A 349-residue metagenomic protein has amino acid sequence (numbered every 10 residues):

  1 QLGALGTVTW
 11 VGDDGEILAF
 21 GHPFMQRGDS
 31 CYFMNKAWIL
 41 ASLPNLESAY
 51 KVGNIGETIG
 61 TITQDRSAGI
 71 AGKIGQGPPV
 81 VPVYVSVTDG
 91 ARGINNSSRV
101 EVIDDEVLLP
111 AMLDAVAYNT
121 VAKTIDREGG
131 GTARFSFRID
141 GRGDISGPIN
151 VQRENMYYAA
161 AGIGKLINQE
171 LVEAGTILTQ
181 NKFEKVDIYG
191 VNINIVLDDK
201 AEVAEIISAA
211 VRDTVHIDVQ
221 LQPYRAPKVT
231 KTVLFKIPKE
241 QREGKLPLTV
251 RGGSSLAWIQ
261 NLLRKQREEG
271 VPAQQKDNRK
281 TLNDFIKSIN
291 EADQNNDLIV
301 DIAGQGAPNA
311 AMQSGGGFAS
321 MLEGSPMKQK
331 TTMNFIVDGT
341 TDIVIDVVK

Functional and structural regions predicted by a protein language model:
Q1-K349: Terminal presequence/propeptide segments associated with secretion/organelle targeting and zymogen/polyprotein
